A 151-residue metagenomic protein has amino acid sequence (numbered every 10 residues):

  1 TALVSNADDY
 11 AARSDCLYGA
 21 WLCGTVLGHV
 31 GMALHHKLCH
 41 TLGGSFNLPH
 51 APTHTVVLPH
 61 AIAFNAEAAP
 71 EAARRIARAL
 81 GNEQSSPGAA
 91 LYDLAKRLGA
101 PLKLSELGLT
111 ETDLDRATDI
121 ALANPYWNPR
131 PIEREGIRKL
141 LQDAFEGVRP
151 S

Functional and structural regions predicted by a protein language model:
T1-H29, P125, P129-E135: Carboxylate- and glycine-rich phosphate/diphosphate-binding segment that chelates Mg2+/Mn2+
L3, L27, I62, A77 (+2 more regions): Hydrophobic residues within well-ordered, non-membrane alpha-helices that form the packing/core of soluble catalytic
A12-D15, L34, L38, T53-V57 (+4 more regions): Residue-level detector of well-ordered alpha-helical segments, enriched for hydrophobic/aromatic packing positions
C16-G24, L58, L91, A95 (+2 more regions): Short alpha-helical scaffolding segments that buttress acidic/His motifs in well-ordered protein cores
W21-H54, N124-W127: Glycine-rich phosphate/pyrophosphate-binding beta-alpha loops
L42-D113, P150: Gly/Pro-rich interdomain helix-loop hinge
E111-S151: Short, amphipathic C-terminal "tail helix"
